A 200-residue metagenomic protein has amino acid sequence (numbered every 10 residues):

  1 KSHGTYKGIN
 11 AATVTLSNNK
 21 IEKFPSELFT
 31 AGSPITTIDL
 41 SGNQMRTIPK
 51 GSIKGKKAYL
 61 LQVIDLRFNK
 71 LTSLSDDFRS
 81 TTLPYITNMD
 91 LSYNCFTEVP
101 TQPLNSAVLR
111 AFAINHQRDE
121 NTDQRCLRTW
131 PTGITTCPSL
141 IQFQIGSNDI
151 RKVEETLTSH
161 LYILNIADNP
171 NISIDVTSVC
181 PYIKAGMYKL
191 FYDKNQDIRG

Functional and structural regions predicted by a protein language model:
K1-K23, Q124: LRR N-terminal entry segment and analogous cap-like coil->beta motifs
H3-Y6, L28-T30, S52-G55, F78-T81 (+4 more regions): Hydrophobic anchor residues at the C-terminal helix/turn of individual leucine-rich repeat
A11, I21, I35, M45 (+10 more regions): Conserved hydrophobic position(s) of the canonical leucine-rich repeat
A12-L16, T36-L40, Q62-L66, I86-L91 (+4 more regions): Conserved hydrophobic beta-strand positions in leucine-rich repeat
N19, L40-N43, L66-N69, N94 (+5 more regions): Consensus "Asn ladder" position of solenoid repeat domains
F24, I48, L74, V99 (+4 more regions): Canonical leucine-rich repeat
V63-I64, F68-G133: Solenoidal tandem-repeat scaffolds enriched in leucines and small polar residues
E120, N169-G200: Membrane-proximal C-terminal cap and juxtamembrane stalk of leucine-rich repeat ectodomains
